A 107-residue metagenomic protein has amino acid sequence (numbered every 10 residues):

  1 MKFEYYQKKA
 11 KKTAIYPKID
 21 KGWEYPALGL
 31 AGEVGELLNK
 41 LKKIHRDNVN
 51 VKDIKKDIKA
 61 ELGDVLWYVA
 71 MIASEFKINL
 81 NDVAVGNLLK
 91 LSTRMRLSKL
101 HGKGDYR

Functional and structural regions predicted by a protein language model:
M1-L62, L66-R107: Flexible "arm" and connector segments at domain edges
